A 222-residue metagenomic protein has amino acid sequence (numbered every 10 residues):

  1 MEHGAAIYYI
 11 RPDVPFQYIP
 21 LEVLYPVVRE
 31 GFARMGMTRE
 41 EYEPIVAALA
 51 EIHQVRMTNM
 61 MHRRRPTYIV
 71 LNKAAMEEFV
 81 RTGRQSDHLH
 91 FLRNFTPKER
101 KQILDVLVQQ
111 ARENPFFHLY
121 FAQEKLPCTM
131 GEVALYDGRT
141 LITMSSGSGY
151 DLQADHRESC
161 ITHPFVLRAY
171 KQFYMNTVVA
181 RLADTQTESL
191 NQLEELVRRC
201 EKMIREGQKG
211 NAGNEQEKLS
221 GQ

Functional and structural regions predicted by a protein language model:
M1-G221: Hydrophobic protein-protein interaction segments
